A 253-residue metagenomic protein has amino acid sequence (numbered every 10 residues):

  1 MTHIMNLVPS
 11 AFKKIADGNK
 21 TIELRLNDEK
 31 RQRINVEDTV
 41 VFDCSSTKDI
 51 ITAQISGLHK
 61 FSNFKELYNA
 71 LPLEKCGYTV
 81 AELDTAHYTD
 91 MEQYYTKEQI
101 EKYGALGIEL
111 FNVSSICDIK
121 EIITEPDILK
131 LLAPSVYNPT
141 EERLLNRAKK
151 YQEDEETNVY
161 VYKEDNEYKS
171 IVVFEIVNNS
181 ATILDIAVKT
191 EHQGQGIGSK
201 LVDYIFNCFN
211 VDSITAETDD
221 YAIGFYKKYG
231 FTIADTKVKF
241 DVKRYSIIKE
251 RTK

Functional and structural regions predicted by a protein language model:
M1-V36, N112: Compositionally biased, charged N-terminal/linker segments
E66-S115: Contiguous surface segments at macromolecular interaction interfaces
S114-N146: Short amphipathic alpha-helix that is part of the acyltransferase structural core
P134-D165: Active-site rim helix/loop that mediates acceptor-substrate recognition in acyltransferases
V161, E167-I176, S180-A187: Conserved beta-strand in the GNAT
V188, G194-N207, K228: Conserved acetyl-CoA-binding loop-helix of GNAT-fold acetyltransferases
N207-Y221: Conserved GNAT acetyl-CoA-binding A-motif
D220-K243: Conserved active-site alpha-helix within GNAT-family acetyltransferase domains
